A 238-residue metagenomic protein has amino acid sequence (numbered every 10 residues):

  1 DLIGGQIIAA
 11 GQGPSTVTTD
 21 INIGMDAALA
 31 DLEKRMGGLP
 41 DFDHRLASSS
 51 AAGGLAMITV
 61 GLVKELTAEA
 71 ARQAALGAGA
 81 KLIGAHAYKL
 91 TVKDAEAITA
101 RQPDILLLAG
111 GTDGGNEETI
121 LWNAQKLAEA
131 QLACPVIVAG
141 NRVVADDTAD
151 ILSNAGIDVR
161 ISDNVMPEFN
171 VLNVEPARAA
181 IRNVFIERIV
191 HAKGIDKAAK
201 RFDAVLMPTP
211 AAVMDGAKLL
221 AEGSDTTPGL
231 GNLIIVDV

Functional and structural regions predicted by a protein language model:
D1, V238: Ser/Thr-glycine-rich phosphate-binding loops at phosphate-binding pockets of nucleotides, nucleotide cofactors
I3-N232: Nucleotide/phosphate-binding catalytic cleft detector across ATP-hydrolyzing and phosphate-transferring enzymes
L233-D237: Short glycine-aspartate micro-motif
